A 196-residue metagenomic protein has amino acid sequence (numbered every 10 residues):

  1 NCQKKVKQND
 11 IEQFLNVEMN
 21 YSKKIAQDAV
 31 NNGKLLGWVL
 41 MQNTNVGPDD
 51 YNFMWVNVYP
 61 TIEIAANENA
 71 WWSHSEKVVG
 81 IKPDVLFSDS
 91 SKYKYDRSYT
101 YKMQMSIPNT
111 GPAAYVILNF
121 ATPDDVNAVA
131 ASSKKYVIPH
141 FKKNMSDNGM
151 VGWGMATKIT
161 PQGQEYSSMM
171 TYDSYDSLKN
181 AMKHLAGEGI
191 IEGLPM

Functional and structural regions predicted by a protein language model:
N1-V78, D84-M196: Short S/T/G/P-rich N-terminal loop/turn motif that feeds into the first structured element of a domain
